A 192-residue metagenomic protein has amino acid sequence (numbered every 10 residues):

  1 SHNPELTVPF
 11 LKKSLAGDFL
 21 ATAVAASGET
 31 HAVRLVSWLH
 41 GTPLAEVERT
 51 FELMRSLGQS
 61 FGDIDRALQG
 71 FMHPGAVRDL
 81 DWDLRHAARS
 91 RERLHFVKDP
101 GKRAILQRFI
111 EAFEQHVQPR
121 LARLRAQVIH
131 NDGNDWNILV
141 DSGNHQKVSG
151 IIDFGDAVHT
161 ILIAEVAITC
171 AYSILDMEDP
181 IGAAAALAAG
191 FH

Functional and structural regions predicted by a protein language model:
S1-T30, E46-E48, E52-R55: A conserved alpha-helical element in kinase catalytic cores
L11, E114-A164: Active-site acidic catalytic loop and adjacent metal/ATP-binding pocket of ATP-dependent phosphoryl transfer enzymes
L15, E46-R103, A126: A cross-family kinase active-site recognition segment
S27-T42: Conserved short submotifs of the Hanks-type protein kinase catalytic core that shape the nucleotide-binding pocket
G28, E48-S56, V158-I161, L175-D179: Short alpha-helix boundary/capping segments
T42-E46, G150-I151: Short small-residue beta-strand/loop micro-motif enriched in glycine and branched aliphatics
H86-W136: Loop-centered beta-sheet repeat module
I163-H192: Active-site activation/catalytic loop segments of kinase-like enzymes and analogous catalytic loops in related
